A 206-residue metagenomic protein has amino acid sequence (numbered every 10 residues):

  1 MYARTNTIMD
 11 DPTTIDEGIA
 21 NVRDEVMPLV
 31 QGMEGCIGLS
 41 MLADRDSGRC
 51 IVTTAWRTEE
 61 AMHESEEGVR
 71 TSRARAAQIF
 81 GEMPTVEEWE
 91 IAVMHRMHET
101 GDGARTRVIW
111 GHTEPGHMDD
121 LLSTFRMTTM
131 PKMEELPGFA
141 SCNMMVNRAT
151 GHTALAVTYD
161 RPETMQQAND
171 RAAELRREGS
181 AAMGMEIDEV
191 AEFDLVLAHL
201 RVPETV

Functional and structural regions predicted by a protein language model:
M1-I51, R57-V206: Short S/T/G/P-rich N-terminal loop/turn motif that feeds into the first structured element of a domain
